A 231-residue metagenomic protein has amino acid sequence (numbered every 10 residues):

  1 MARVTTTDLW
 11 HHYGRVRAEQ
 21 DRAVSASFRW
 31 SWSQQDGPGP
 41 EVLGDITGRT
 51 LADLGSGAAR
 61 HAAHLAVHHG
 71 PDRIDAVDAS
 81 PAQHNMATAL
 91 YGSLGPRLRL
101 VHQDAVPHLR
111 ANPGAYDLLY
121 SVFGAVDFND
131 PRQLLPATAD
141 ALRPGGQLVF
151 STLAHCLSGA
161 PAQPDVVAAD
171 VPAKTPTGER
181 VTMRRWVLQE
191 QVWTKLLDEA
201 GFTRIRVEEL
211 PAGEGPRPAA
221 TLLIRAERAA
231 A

Functional and structural regions predicted by a protein language model:
M1-T47, R60-H64: Conserved class I S-adenosyl-L-methionine
A52, A58-P107: Class I SAM-dependent methyltransferase SAM/SAH-binding core
R110-L119: A short acidic, Gly/Pro-enriched loop at the edge of an enzyme's catalytic core that lines a small-molecule cofactor
R132-P144: A short glycine-rich, Lys/Arg-flanked "PGG" loop and its adjoining helix->strand segment in the class I
Q147-P176: Conserved class I S-adenosyl-L-methionine
R184-G201: Short alpha-helix
A200, E214-A231: Core SAM-dependent methyltransferase catalytic element
T203-A212: Conserved S-adenosyl-L-methionine
